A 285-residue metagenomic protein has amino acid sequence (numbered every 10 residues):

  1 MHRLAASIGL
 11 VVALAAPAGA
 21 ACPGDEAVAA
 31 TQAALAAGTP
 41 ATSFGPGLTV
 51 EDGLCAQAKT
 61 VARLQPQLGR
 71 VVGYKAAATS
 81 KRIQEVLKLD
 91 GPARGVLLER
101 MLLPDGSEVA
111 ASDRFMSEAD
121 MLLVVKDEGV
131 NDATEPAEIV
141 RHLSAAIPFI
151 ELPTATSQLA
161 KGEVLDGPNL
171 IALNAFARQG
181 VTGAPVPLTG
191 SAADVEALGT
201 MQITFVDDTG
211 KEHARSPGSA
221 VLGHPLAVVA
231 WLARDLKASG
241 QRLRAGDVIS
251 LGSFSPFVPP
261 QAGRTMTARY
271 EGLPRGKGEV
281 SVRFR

Functional and structural regions predicted by a protein language model:
A5-A16: Bacterial N-terminal signal peptides
C22-H224, R275-S281, R285: Catalytic-core "active-site belt" of small-molecule-metabolizing enzymes, emphasizing His/Asp/Glu-rich regions
T60-V61, T182, V229-L236: Buried hydrophobic packing segments
I203-T204, L236, A245: Extended mid-to-C-terminal alpha-helical interaction segments
S255-V258, G272-G276: Short, charged beta-turn/beta-strand-edge "cap" motif at the junction between a beta-strand and an adjacent loop
